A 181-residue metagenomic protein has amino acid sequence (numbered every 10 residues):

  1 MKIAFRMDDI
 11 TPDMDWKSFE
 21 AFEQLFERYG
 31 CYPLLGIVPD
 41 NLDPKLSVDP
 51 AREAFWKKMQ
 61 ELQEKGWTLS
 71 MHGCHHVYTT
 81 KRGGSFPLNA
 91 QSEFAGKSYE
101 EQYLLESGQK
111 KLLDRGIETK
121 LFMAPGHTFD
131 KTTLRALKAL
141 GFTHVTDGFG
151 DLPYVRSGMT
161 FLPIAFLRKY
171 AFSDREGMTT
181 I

Functional and structural regions predicted by a protein language model:
M1-F19, L25-F26, L134, K138-I181: C-terminal active-site subregion of NodB/CE4 polysaccharide deacetylases
M1-K65: Active-site beta->alpha N-cap acidic-glycine motif
M1-T11, C74, P87, R115-H127: Active-site groove signature of glycoside hydrolases
M7-D9, L35-P39, M71-H75, M123-G126 (+2 more regions): A cross-domain feature marking catalytic cores of carbohydrate-active enzymes and several ubiquitous metabolic/repair
M14-S18, P50-A54, G96-S107, T180-I181: Soluble or luminal CAZymes and related metallo-dependent hydrolases
L62-C74: Glycine-rich, aromatic-flanked loop segments that form ligand/cofactor-binding clefts across common enzyme folds
V77-N89: Short, flexible, mixed-charge acidic loops at enzyme active sites
E93-L167: Catalytic domains of cell-wall/extracellular-matrix polysaccharide-remodeling enzymes, centered on de-N-acetylation
